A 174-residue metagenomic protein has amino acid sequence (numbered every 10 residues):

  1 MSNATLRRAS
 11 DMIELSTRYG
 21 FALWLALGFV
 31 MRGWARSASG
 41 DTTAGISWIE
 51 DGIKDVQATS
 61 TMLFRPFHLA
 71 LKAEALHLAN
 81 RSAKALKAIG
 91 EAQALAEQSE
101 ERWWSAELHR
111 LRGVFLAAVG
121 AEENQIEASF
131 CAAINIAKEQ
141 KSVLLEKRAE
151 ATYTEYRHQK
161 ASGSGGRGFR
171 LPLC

Functional and structural regions predicted by a protein language model:
M1-C174: Helix-coil-helix junctions within alpha-helical repeat/solenoid scaffolds
